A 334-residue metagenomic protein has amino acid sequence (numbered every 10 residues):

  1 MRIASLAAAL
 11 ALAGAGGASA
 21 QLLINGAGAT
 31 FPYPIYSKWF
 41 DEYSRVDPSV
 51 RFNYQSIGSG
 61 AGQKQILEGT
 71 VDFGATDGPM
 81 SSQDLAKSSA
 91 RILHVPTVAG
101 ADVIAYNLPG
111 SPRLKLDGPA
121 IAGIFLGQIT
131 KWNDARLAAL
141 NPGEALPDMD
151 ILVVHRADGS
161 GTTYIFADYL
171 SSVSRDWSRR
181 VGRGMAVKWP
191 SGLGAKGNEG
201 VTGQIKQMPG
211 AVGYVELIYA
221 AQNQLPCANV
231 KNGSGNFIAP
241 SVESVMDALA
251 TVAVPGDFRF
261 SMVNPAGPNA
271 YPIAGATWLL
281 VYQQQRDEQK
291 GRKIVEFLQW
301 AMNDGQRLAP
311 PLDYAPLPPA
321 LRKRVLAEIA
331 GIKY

Functional and structural regions predicted by a protein language model:
A4-G14: Bacterial N-terminal signal peptides
A20-Y334: Flexible loop/hinge segments at secondary-structure junctions
